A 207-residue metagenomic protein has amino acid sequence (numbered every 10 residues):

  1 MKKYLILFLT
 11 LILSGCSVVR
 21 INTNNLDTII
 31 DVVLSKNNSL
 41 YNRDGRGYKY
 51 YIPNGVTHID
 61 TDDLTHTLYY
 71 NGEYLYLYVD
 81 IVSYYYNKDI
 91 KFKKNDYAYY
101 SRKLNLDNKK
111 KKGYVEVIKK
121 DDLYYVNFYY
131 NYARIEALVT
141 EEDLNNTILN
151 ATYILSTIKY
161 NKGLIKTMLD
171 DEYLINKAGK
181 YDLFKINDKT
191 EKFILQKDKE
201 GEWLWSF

Functional and structural regions predicted by a protein language model:
M1-Y4: Positively charged n-region of N-terminal signal peptides that target proteins for export
I6-L9: Sec-dependent N-terminal signal peptides
S14-G15: C-terminal motif of bacterial Sec signal peptides marking the signal peptidase cleavage site
V18: Short, conserved catalytic or interaction motifs in soluble domains
T23-L64: N-terminal "mature-domain start" segment
D60-T147: Conserved polar/disulfide-associated segments of primarily extracytoplasmic proteins
A137-F207: Surface-exposed amphipathic alpha-helical segments
